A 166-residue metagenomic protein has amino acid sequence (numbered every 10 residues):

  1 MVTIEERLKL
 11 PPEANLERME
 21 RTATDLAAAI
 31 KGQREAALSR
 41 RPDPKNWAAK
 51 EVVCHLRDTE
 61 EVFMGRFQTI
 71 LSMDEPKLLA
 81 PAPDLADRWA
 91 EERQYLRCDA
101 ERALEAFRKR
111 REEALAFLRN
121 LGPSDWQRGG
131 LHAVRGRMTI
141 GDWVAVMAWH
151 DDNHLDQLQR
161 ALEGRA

Functional and structural regions predicted by a protein language model:
M1-R21: Extreme N-terminal tail/first-helix region
V2-E5, S39-A86, E112-L115, R119 (+1 more regions): Short, contiguous alpha-helical
L10, A14, W47-E51, G65 (+3 more regions): Positions in alpha-helical segments
E17-T22, A27, R66, D87-Q127 (+1 more regions): Acidic/histidine-rich alpha-helical segments that form the ligand environment of transition-metal centers
R21, D25-L26, A36-A37, P44: Long, hydrophobic N-terminal alpha-helical segment
E35-A36, P123: Short, well-ordered coil loops that connect the C-terminus of an alpha-helix to the N-terminus of a beta-strand
